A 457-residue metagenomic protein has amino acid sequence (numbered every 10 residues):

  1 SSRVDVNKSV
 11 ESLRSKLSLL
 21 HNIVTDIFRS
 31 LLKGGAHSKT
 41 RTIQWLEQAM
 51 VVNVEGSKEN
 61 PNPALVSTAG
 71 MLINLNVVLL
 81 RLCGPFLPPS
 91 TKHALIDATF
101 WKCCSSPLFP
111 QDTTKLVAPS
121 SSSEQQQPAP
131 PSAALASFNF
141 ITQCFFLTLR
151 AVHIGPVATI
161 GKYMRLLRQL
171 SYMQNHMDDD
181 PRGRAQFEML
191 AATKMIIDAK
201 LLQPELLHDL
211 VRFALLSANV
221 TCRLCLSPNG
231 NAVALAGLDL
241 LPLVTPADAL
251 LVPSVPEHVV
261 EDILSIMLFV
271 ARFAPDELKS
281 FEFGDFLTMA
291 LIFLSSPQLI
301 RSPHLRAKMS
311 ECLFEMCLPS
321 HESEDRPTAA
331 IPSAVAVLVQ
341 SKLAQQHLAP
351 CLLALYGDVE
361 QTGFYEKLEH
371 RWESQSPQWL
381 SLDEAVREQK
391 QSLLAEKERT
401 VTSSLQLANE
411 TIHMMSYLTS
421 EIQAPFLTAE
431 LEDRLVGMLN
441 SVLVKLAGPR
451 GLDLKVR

Functional and structural regions predicted by a protein language model:
S1-R457: Extended alpha-helical scaffold domains
